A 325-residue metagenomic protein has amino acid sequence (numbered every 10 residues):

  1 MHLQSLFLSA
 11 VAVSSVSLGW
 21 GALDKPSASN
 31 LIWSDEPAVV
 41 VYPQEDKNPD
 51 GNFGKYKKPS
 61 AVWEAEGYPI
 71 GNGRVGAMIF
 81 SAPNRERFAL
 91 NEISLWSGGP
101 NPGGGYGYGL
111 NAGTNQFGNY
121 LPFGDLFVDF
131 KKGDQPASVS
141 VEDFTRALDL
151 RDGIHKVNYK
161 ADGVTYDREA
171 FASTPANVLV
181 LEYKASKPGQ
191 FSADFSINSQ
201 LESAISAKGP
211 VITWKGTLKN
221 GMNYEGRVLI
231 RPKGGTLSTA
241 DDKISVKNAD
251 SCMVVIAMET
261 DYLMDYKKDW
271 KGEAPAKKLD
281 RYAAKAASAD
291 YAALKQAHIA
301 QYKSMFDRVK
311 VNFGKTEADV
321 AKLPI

Functional and structural regions predicted by a protein language model:
M1-F7: Bacterial N-terminal signal peptides that target proteins for export
F7-A12, Y224: Generic short amphipathic/hydrophobic targeting helices enriched at N-termini, encompassing Sec-type signal peptides
A10-W20: Hydrophobic h-region of N-terminal signal peptides that target proteins for export in Gram-negative bacteria
W20-I325: Aromatic-residue-lined binding/catalytic grooves and analogous aromatic/hydrophobic interfacial grooves in multimeric
